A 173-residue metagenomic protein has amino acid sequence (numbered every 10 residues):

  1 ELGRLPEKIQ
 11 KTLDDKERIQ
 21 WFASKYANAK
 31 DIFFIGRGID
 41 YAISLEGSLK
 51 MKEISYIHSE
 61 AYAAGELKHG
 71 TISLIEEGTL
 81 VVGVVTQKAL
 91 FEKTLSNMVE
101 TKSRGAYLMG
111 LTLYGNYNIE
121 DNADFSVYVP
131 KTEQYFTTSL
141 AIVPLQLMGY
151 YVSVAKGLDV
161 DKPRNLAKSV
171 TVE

Functional and structural regions predicted by a protein language model:
E1-E173: A SIS-like phosphosugar-recognition module
